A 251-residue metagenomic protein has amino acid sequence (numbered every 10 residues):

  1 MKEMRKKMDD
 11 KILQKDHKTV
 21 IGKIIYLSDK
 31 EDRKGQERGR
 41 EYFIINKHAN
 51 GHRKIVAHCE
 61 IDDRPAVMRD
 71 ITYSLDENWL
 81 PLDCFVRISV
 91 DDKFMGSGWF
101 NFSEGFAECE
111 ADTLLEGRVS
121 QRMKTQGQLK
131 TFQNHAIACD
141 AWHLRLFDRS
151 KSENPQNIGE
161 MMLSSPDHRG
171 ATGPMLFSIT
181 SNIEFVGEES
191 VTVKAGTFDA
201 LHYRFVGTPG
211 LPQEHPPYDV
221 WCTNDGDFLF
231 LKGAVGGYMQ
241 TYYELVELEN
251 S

Functional and structural regions predicted by a protein language model:
K2-T113, E160-S251: Acidic, serine/threonine-rich low-complexity disordered tracts
S103-D167: Surface-exposed beta-loop interaction hotspot
